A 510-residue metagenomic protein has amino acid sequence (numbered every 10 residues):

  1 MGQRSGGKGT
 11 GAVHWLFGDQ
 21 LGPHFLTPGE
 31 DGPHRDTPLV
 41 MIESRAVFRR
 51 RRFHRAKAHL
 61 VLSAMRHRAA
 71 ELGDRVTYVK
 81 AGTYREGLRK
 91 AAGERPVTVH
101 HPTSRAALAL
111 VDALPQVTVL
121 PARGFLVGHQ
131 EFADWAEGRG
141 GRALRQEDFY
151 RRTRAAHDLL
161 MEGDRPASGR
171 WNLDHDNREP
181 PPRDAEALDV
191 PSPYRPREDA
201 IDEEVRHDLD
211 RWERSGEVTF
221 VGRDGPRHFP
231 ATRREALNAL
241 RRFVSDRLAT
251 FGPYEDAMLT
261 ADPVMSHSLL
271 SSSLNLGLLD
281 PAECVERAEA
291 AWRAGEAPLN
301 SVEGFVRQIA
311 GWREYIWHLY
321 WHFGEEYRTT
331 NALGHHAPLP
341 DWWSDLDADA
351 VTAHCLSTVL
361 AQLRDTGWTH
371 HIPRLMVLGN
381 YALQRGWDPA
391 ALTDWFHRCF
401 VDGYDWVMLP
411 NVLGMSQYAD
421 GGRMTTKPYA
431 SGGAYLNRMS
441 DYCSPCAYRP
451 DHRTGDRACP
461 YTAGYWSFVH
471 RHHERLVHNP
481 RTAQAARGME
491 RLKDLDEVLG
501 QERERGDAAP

Functional and structural regions predicted by a protein language model:
M1-V79: N-terminal beta-strand-loop-alpha-helix module at the start of alpha/beta ligand-binding or catalytic domains
G6, F17-G22, A56, N238 (+2 more regions): C-terminal catalytic domain of photolyase/cryptochrome flavoproteins, centering on the FAD-binding pocket
W15-D19, I42-E43, V79-G82, V99-P102 (+3 more regions): Short His-Asn-centered micro-motif
Q20-G22, A46-V47, S104-R105, G124-F125 (+1 more regions): Short, solvent-exposed loop/turn segments at secondary-structure junctions
H24-L26, R49-R51, A107, G252 (+2 more regions): Short helix/loop capping segments that flank catalytic or ligand/cofactor-binding pockets
E71, K90-A91, R287, Q362: A generic secondary-structure signal
Y84-F229, L413: Beta-rich, aromatic/charged-enriched effector core domains that present basic-aromatic interfaces for binding
P166-N300: A charged, amphipathic alpha-helical module
